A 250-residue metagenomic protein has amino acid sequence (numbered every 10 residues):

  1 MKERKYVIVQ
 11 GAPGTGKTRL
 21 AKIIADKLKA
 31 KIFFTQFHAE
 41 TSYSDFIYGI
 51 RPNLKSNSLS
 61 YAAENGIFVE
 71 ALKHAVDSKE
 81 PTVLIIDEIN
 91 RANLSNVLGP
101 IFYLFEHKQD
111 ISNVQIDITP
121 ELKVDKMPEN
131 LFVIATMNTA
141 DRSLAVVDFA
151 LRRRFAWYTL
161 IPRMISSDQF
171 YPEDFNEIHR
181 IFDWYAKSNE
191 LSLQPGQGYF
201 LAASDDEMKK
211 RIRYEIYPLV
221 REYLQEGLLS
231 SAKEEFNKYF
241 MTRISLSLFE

Functional and structural regions predicted by a protein language model:
M1-E250: C-terminal regulatory/interaction module of P-loop NTP-utilizing enzymes
